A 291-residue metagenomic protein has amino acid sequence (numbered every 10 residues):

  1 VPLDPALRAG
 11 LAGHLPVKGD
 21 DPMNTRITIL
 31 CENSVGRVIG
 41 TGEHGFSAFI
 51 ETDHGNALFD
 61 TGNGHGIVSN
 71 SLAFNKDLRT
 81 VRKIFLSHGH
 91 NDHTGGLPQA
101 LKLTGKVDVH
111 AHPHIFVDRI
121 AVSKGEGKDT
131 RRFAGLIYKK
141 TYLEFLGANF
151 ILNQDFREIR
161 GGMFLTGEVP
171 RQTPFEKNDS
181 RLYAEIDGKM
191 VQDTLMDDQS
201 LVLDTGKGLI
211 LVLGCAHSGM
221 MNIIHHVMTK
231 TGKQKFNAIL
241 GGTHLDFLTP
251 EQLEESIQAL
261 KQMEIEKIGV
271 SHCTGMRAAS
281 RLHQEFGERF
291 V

Functional and structural regions predicted by a protein language model:
P2-G10: Extreme N-terminal basic, low-complexity initiation segments that serve as generic localization/processing leaders
G13-P22: Short, Lys/Arg-enriched N-terminal segments with co-localized hydrophobic residues within the first ~10-30 amino acids
T25-F74, T194, D198-L213: Conserved beta-strand hairpin/beta-sheet module of binuclear metal-dependent hydrolase folds, prominently
E32-S34, T61-G64, G89, P113-I115 (+5 more regions): Active-site metal-binding loops of divalent metal-dependent hydrolases
G66-F116, T229-A238: Active-site metal-binding motif and surrounding structural segment of the metallo-beta-lactamase
H90-H93, D108, V191-R289: Cap/insert and terminal regions of metallo-dependent hydrolase folds
H110-H112, N153, S271: Generic beta-sheet signal
F116-Q199, F286, V291: Metallo-beta-lactamase
